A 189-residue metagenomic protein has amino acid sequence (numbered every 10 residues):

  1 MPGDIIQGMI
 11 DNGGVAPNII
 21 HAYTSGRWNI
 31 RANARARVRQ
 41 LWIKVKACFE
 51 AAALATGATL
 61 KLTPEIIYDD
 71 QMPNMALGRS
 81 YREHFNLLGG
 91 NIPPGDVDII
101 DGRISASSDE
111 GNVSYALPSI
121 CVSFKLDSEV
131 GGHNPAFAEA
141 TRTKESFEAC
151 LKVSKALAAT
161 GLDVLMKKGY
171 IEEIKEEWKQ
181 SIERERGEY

Functional and structural regions predicted by a protein language model:
M1-G3, I92-D96: N-terminal start-of-chain detector that recognizes signal peptides and the immediate post-cleavage beginning
M1-N86, D101-G111: Midchain, well-structured core segments that form catalytic/ion-binding scaffolds
F85-I92, G161: Sec/Tat-exported extracytoplasmic proteins
P94-K155, T160, V164, K168 (+1 more regions): Zn-dependent metallopeptidase/amidohydrolase metal-coordination segment
